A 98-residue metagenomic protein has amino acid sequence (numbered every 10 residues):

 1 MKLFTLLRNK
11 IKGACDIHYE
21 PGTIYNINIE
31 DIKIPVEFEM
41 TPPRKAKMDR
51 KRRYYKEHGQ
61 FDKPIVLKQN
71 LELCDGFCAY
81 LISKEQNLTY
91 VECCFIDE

Functional and structural regions predicted by a protein language model:
M1-D97: Short, charged/polar connector segments at secondary-structure boundaries
